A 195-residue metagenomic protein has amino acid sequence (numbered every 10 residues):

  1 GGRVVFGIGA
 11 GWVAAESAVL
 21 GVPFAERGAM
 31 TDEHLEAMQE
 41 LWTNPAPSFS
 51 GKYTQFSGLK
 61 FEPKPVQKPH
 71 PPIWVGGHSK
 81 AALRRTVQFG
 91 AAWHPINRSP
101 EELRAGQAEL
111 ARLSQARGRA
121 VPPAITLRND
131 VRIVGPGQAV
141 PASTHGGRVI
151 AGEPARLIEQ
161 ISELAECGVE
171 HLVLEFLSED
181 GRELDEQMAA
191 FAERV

Functional and structural regions predicted by a protein language model:
G1-V195: Active-site-adjacent structural elements that line small-molecule/cofactor binding pockets in enzymes
